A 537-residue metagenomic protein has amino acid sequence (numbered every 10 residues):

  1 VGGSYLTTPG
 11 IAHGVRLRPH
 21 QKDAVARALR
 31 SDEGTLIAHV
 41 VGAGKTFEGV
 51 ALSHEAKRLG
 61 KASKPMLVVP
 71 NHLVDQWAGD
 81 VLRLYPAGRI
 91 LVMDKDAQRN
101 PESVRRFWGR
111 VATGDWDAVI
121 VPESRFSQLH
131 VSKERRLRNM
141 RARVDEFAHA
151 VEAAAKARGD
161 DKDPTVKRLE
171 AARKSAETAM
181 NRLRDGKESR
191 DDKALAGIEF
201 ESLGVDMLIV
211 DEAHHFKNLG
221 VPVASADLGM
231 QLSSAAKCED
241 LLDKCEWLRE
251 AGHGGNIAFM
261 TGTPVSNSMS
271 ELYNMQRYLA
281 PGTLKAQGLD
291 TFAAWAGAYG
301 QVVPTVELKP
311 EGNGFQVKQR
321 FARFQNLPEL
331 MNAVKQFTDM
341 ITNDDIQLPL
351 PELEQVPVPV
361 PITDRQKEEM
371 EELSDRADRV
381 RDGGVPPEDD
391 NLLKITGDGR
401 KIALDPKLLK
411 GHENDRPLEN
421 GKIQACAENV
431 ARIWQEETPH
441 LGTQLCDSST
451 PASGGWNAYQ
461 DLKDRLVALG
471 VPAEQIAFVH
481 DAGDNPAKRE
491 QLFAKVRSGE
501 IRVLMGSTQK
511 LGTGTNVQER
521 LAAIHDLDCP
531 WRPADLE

Functional and structural regions predicted by a protein language model:
G2-P19, L29-E33, E48-S53, K57-S63 (+2 more regions): Conserved Helicase C-terminal RecA-like lobe
K22-A28, K244-W247: Pre-Walker A adenine-sensing motif
L36, V40-A43, E48-G79, A251-G255: Conserved SF1/SF2 helicase motif Ia
E48, K61-I90, A97, E123-Q128 (+2 more regions): Conserved Walker A/P-loop ATP-binding site and its immediately adjacent core in helicase/helicase-like ATPase domains
H72-D75, A97-R99, S124-S127, H214-H215 (+5 more regions): Conserved nucleotide-binding/hydrolysis micro-motifs of P-loop NTPases
R105-A150, P164-K167, A171-K174, T178-M207 (+5 more regions): Inter-lobe coupling linker of SF2 helicases/translocases
F126-K133, S202, F216-K217, N267-M269 (+3 more regions): SF2 helicase motor core recognition
